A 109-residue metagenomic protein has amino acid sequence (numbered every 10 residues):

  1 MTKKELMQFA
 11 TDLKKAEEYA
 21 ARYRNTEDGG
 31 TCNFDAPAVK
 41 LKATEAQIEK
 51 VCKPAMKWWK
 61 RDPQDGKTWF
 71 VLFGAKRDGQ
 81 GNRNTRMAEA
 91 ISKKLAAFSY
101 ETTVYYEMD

Functional and structural regions predicted by a protein language model:
M1-D65: N-terminal leader/targeting segments
K40, E45, W69, Y105-M108: Charged, low-complexity intrinsically disordered segments
Q64-D65, W69-L72: A short alpha-helix capping/helix-coil boundary motif
V71-D109: Short, compact, well-ordered microdomains
